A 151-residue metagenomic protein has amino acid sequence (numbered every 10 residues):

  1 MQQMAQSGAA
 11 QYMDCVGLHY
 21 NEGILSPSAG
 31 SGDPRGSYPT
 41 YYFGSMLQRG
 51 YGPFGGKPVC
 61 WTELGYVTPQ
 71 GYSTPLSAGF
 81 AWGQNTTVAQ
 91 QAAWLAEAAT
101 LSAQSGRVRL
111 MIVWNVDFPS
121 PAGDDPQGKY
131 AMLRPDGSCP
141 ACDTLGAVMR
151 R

Functional and structural regions predicted by a protein language model:
M1-Q2, F43-Y51, L95-T100, G146: Generic structural signal for well-ordered alpha-helices, preferentially at hydrophobic/aromatic core positions
M1-Y41, L47, G55-P75: Aromatic- and acid-rich polysaccharide-binding/catalytic face of secreted or lumenal carbohydrate-active enzymes
G50-P53, G79: Intrinsic disorder/low-structure terminal segments
F54-G55, A103: Short conserved AdoMet
G71, P75-N85, A89-W94, L101-R151: Aromatic-rich peripheral "rim/lid" segments of glycoside hydrolase catalytic domains that contact and position glycan
